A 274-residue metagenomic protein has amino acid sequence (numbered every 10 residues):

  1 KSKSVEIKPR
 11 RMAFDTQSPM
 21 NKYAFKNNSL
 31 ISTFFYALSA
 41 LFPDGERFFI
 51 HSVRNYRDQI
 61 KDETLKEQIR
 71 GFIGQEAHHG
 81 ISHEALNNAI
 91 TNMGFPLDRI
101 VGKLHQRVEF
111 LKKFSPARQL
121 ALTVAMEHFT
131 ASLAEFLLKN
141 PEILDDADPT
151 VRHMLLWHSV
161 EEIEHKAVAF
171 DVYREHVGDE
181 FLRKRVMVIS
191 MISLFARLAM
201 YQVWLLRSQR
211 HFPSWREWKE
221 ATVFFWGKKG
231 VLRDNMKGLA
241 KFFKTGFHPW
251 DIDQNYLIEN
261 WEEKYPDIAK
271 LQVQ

Functional and structural regions predicted by a protein language model:
K1-Q274: Non-heme di-metal
